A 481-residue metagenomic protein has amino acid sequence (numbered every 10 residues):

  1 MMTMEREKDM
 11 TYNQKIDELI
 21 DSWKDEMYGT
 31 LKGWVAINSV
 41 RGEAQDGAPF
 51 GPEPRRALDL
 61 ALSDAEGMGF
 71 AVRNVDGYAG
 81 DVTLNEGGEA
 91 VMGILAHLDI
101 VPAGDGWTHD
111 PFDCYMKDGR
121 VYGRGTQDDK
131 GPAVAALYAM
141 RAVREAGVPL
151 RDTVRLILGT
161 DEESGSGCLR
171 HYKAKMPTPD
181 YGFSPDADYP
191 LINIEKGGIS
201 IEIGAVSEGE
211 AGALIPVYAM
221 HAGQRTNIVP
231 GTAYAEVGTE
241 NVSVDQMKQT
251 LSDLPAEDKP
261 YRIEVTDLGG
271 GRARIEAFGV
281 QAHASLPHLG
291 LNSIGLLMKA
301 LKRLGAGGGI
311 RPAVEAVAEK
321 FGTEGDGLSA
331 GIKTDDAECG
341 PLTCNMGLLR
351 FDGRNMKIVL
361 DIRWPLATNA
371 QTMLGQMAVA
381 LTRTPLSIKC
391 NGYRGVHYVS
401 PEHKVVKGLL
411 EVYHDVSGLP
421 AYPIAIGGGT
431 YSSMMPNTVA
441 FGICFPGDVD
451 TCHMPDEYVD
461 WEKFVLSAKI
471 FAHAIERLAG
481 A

Functional and structural regions predicted by a protein language model:
M1-D9: Short, Lys/Arg-enriched N-terminal segments with co-localized hydrophobic residues within the first ~10-30 amino acids
K8-R124, E145-L150, L191: Acidic/His- and Gly-rich active-site-bordering loop/insert found across diverse amide/peptide-bond hydrolases
L19-E26, T30-I37, L60, D64-M68 (+8 more regions): Generic non-transmembrane alpha-helical segments
A61, A133-V143, Y172, V237 (+4 more regions): Buried hydrophobic packing segments
R73, F278-G353, R363-G375, S387-A481: An extended, acidic, His-containing surface patch that forms the Zn2+-binding/catalytic region of metallohydrolases
A90-L158, E162-G167, D180, M454-P455 (+2 more regions): Active-site metal-coordination/substrate-binding segment of hydrolases, especially metallo-dependent peptidases
E163, L169-P365: Midchain, well-structured core segments that form catalytic/ion-binding scaffolds
